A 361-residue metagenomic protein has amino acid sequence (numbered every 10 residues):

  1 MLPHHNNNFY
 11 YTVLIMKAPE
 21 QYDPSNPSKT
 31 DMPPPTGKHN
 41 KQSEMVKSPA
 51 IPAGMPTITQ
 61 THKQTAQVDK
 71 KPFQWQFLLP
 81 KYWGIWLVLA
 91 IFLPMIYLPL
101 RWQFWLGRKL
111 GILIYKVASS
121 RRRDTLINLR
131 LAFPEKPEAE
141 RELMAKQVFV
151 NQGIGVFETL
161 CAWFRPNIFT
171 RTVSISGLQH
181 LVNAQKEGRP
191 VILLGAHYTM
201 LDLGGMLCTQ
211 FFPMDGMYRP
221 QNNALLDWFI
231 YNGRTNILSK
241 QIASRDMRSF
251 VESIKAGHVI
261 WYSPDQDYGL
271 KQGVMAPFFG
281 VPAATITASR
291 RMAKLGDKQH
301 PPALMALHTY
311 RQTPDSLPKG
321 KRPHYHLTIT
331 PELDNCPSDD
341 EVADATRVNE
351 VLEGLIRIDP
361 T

Functional and structural regions predicted by a protein language model:
L2-N6, Y11: Short terminal hydrophobic/aromatic SLiMs and anchors at protein ends
Y10-T12, K17-K29, K38-Q64, L110 (+6 more regions): Non-catalytic C-terminal accessory region of glycerolipid acyltransferases and related lyso-lipid remodeling enzymes
E20, P27, K38-N40, S48-I192 (+1 more regions): Membrane-anchoring hydrophobic helices of lipid-metabolizing enzymes
M32-P34: Intrinsically disordered, low-complexity proline-rich regions
A90, T125, G204, F229-I230 (+3 more regions): Hydrophobic alpha-helical segments typical of transmembrane helices and their membrane-interface/capping positions
R123, P220-A224, P282-I286: Active-site metal-coordination segments of metallo-dependent hydrolases
N167-V173, R219, N236-I242, F279-G280: Short, flexible loop segments at the rims of nucleotide/cofactor-binding pockets, characterized by
E187-R245, D267-V274: Catalytic core of membrane glycerolipid acyltransferases/transacylases, capturing the structured, soluble-facing
